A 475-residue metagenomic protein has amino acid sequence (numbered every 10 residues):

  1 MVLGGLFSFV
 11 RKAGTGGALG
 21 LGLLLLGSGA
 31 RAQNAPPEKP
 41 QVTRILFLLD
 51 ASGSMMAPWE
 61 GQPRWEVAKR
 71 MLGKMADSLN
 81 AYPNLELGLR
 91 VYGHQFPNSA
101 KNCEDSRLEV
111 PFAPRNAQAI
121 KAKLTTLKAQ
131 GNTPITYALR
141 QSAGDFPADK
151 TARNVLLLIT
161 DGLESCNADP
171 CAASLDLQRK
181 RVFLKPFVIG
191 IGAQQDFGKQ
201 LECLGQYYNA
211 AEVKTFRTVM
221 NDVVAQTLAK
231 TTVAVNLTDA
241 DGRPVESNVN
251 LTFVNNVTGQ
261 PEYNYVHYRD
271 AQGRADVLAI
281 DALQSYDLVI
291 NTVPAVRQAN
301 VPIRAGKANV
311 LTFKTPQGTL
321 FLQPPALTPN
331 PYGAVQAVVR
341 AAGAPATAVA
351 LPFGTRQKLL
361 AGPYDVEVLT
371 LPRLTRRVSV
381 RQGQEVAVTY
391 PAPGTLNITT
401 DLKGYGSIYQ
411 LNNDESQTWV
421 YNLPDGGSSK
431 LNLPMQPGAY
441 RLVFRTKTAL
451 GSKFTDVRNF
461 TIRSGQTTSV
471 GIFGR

Functional and structural regions predicted by a protein language model:
G14-L26: Bacterial N-terminal signal peptides
Q33, T43-R44, S52, P58-V67 (+6 more regions): Exposed acidic/Ser/Thr-rich ligand/metal-binding surfaces
V213-A271: C-terminal "exit" segments of structured domains
T231-G242, G318-L327, T395-L402: A short, amphipathic beta-strand motif
D241-Y263, A326-A346, L402-W419: Short, ordered, surface-exposed loop/turn motifs in non-cytosolic proteins
P261-A279, A342-Q357, Q382, S416-L433 (+1 more regions): Short, solvent-exposed S/T- and G/P-enriched segments that are highly enriched in secreted/extracellular and lumenal
R269-A271, N291-P316, L371-P393, K447-R475: Structured interaction patches on ligand/partner-binding surfaces of diverse proteins
R269-D287, N291-A295, F353-D365, L369-P372 (+1 more regions): Short Pro-Gly-centered beta-turn/loop motif in secreted/extracellular proteins
